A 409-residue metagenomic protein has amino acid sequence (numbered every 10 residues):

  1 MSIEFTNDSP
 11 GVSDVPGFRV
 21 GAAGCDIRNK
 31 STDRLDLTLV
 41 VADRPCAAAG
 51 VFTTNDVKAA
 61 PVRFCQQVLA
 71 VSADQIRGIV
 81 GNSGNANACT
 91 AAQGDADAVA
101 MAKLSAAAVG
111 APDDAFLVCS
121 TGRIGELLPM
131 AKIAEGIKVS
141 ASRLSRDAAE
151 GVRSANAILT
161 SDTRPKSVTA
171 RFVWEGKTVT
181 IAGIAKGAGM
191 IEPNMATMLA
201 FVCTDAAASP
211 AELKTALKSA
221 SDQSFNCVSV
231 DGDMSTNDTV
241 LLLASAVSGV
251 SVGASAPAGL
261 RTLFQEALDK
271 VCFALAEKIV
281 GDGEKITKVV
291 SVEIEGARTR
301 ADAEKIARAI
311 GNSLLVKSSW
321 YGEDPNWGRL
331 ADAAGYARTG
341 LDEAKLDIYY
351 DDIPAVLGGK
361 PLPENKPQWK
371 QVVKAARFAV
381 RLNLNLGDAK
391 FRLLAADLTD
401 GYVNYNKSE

Functional and structural regions predicted by a protein language model:
S2-N82, A86-A96, A106-E409: A structural signal for small-residue-enriched, beta-sheet-centric alpha/beta enzyme cores and oligomeric scaffold folds
